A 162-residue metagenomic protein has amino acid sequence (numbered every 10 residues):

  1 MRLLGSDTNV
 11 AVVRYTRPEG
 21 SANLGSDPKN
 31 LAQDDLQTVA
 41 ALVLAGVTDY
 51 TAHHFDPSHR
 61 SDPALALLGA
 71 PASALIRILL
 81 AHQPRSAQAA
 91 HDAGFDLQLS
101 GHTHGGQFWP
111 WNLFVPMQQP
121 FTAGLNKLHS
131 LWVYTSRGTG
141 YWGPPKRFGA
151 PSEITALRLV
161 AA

Functional and structural regions predicted by a protein language model:
M1-A162: Soluble catalytic domains of enzymes that build or remodel membrane lipids, polysaccharides, and related
